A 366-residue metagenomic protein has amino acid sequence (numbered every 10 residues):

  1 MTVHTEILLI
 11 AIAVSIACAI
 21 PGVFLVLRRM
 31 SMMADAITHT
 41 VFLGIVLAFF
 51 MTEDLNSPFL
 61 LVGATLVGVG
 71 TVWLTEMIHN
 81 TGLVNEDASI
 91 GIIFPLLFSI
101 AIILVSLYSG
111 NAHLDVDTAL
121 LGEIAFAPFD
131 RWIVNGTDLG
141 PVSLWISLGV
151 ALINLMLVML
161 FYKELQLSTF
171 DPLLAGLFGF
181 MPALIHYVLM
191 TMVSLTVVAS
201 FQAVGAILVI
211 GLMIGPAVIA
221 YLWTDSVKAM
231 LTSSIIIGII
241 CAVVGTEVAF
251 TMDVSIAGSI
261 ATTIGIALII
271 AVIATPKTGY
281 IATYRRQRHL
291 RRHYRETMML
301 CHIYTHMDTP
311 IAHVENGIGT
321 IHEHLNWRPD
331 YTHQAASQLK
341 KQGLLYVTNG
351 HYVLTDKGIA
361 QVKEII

Functional and structural regions predicted by a protein language model:
M1-A17: Membrane-interfacial amphipathic/re-entrant helices at transmembrane-helix boundaries
V23-L114, A220-T232, E247-I256: Short loop segments and helix-boundary regions at transmembrane helix junctions of multi-pass inner-membrane proteins
F98-L157: Transmembrane helix-bundle core of multi-pass membrane transporters and related energy-transducing complexes
L139-I210: Helix-loop-helix "hairpin" substructures at the membrane interface of multi-pass membrane proteins
A199-A203, I207-V254: Transmembrane alpha-helical segments in multi-pass inner-membrane proteins
T246-A249, V254-H289: Long, low-complexity, charged/polar intrinsically disordered regions in eukaryotic proteins
A282-N349: Non-transmembrane accessory domains of multi-pass membrane transporters/channels
D356-I366: Short, amphipathic alpha-helical interaction segments positioned at domain boundaries
